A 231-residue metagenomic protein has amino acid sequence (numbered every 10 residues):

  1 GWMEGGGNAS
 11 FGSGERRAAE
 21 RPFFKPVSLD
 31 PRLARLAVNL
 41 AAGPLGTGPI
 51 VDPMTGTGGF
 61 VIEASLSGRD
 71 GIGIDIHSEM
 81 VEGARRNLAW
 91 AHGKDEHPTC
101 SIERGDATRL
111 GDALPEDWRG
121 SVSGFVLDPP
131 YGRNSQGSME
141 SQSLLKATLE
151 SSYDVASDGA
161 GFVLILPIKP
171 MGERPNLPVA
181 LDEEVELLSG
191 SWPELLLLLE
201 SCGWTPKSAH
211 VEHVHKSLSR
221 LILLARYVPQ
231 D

Functional and structural regions predicted by a protein language model:
W2-D231: Class I S-adenosyl-L-methionine-dependent methyltransferase catalytic core
